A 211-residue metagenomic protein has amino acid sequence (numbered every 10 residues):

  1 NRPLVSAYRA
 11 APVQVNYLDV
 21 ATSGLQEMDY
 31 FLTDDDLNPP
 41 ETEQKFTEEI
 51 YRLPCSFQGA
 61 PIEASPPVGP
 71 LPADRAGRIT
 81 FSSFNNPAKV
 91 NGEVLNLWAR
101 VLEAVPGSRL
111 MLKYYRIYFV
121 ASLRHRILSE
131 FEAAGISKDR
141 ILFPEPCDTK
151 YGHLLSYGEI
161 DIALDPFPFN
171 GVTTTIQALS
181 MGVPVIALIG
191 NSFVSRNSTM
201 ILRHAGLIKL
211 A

Functional and structural regions predicted by a protein language model:
R2-V5, L97-R100, T174-Q177: A short acidic, amphipathic alpha-helical/loop segment
Y8-P67, L71: Active-site-proximal region of nucleotide-activated glycan assembly enzymes, centered on histidine/acidic-rich loops
V13-N16, L32, M111, D165 (+1 more regions): Structural detector of well-ordered beta-strand residues that form the stable sheet scaffold of enzyme domains
E27, S156-E159: Alpha-helix C-terminal capping/helix-to-coil transition sites in glycosyltransferase folds
C55-T149, S156: Conserved catalytic-core segment of nucleotide-activated headgroup transferases in glycan assembly
Y151-H153, T174: Short acidic active-site motifs
G158, I162, P166-A211: Catalytic binding pocket for nucleotide-activated donors in carbohydrate/polymer assembly enzymes
